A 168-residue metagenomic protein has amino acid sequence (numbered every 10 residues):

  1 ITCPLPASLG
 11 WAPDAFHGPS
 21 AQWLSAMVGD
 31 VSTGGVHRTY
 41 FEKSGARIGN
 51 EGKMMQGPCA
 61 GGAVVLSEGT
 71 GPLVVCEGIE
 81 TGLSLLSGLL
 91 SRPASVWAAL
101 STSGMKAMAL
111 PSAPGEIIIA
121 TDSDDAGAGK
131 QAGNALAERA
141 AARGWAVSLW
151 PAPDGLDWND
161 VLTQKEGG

Functional and structural regions predicted by a protein language model:
I1-P72, S84-S91, I118: Basic, glycine-enriched DNA-binding surface that flanks or lies within the catalytic cores of DNA
S67-L73, I79-G168: TOPRIM fold recognition
